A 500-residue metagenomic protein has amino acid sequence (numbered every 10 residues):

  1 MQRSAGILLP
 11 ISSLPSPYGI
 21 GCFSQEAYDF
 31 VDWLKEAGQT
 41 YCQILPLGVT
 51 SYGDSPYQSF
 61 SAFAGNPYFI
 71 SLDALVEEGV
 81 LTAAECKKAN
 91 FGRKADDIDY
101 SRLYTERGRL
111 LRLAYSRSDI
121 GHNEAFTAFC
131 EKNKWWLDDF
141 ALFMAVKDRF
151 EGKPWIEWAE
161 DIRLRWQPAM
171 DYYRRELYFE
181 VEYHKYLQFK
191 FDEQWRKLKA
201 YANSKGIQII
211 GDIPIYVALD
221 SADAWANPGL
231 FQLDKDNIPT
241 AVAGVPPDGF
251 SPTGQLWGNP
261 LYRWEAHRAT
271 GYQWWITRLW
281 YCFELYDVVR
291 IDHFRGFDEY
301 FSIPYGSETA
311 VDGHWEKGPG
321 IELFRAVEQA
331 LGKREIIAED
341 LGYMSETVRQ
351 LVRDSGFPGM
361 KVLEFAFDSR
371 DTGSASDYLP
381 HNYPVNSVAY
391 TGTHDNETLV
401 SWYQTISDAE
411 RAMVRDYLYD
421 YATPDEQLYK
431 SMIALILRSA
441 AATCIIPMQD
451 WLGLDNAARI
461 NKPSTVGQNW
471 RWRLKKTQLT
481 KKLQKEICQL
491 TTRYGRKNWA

Functional and structural regions predicted by a protein language model:
M1-S12, Y28: N-terminal regions that are enriched for targeting/export leaders and immediately downstream pro/stem segments
P10, S16, D54-D192, V217-I445 (+3 more regions): Alpha-amylase-like alpha-glycosidases and glucanotransferases acting on alpha-linked glucans and related
Q25-T50, L285-Y286: Catalytic domains of carbohydrate-active enzymes, especially glycoside hydrolases
K35, W195-N203, E328, V352-R353: Surface-exposed amphipathic alpha-helices with a cationic face
E36, I162, A169, W472 (+2 more regions): Domain-scale activation on soluble regions of proteins
L45, Q208-I210, P214, V288 (+1 more regions): Outer-envelope exported proteins of Gram-negative bacteria
H184, Q188-V217: Conserved, well-ordered alpha-helix/loop/beta-strand core segments that scaffold catalytic motifs
